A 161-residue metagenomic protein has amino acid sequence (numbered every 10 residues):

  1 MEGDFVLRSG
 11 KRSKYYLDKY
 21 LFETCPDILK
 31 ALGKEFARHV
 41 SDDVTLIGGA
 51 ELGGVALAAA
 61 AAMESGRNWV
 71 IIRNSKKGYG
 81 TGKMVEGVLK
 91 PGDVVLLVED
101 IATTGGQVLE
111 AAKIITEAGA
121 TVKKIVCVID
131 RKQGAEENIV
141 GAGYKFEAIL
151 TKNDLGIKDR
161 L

Functional and structural regions predicted by a protein language model:
M1-D42: Active-site-facing substrate-recognition patch
F36-T45, A112-A118: Phosphate/pyrophosphate-binding loops at sites that engage ATP/ADP/AMP, CoA/4′-phosphopantetheine, polyphosphate
V40, G87-P91, E117-G119, N138-I139: Solvent-exposed alpha-helices and their adjacent loops that cap or buttress functional pockets in soluble metabolic
D43-G53, K124-C127: Short glycine-rich phosphate-binding loop at a beta-alpha junction
V44-A50, D93-D100: A short, small-residue-rich loop immediately preceding and capping a beta-strand
A59-L96, T104-L109: Short, glycine/charge-rich flexible loops or terminal/linker lids adjacent to PRPP-binding catalytic cores
I114-L161: PRPP-dependent phosphoribosyltransferase catalytic core
